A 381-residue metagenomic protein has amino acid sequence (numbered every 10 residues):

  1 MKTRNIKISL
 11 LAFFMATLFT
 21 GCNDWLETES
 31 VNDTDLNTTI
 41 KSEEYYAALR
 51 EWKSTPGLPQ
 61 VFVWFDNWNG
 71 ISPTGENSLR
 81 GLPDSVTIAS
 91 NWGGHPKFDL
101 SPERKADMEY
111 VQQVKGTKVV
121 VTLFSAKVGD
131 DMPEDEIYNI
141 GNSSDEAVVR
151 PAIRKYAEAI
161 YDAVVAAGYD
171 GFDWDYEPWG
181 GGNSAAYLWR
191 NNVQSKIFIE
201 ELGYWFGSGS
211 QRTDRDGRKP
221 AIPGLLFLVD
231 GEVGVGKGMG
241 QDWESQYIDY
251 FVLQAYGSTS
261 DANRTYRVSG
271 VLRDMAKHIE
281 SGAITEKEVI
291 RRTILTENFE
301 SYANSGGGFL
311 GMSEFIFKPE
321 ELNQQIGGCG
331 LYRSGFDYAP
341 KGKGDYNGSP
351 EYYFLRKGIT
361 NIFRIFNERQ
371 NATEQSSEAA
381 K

Functional and structural regions predicted by a protein language model:
M1-L10: Bacterial N-terminal signal peptides that target proteins for export
T17-G21: C-terminal motif of bacterial Sec signal peptides marking the signal peptidase cleavage site
C22-K381: Secreted glycan hydrolases and related glycan-binding modules that recognize and/or cleave
